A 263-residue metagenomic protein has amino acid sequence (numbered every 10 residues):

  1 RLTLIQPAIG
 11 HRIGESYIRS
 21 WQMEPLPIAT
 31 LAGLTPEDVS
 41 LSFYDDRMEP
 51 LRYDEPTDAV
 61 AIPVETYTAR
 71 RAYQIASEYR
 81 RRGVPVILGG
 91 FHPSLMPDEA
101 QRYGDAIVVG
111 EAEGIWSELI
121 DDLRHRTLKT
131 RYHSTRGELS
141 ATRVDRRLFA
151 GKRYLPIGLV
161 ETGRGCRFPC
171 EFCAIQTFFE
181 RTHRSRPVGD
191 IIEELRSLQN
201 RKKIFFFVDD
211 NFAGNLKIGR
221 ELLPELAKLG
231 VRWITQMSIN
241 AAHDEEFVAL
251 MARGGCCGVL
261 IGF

Functional and structural regions predicted by a protein language model:
R1-L198: Acidic, low-complexity intrinsically disordered segments
R143-F263: Radical SAM [4Fe-4S] cluster-binding motif and immediate context
